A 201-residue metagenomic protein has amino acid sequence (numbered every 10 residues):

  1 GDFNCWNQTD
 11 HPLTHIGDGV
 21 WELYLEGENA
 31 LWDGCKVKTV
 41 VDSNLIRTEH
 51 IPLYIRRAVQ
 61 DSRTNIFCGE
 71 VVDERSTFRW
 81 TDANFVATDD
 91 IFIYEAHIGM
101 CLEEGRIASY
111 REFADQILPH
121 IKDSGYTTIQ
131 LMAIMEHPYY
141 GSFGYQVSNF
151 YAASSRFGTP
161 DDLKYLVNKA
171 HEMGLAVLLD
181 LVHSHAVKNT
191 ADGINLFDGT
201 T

Functional and structural regions predicted by a protein language model:
G1-F3: Extended low-complexity, serine/threonine- and proline-enriched intrinsically disordered segments
C5-E95, M100-G105: The feature marks proteins involved in alpha-glucan
V59, T81-T88, H97-T201: Substrate-binding/active-site clefts of carbohydrate-active enzymes
